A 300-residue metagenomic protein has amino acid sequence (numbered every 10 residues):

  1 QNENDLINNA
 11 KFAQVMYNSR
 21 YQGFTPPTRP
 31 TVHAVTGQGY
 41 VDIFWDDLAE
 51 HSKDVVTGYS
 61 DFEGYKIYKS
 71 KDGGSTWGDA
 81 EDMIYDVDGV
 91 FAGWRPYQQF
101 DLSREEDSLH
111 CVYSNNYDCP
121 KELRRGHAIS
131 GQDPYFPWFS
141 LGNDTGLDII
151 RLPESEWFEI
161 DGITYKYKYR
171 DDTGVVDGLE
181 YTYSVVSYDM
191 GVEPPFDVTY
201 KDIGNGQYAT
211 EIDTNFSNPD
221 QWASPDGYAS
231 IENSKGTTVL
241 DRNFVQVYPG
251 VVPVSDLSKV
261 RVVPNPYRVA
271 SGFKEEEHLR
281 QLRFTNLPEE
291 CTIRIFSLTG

Functional and structural regions predicted by a protein language model:
Q1-G300: Extracellular/surface-associated beta-sandwich interaction domains
